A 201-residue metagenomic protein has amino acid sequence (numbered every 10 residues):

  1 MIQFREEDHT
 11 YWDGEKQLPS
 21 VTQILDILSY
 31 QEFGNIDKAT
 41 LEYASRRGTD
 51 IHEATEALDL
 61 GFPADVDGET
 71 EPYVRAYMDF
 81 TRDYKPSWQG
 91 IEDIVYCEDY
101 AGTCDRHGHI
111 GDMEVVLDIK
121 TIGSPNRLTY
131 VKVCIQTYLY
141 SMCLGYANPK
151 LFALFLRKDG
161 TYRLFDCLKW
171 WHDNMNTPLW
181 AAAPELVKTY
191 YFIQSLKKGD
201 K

Functional and structural regions predicted by a protein language model:
M1-T103: Metal-dependent nuclease catalytic cores that hydrolyze phosphodiester bonds in DNA/RNA, characterized by
Q89-L196: Mg2+/Mn2+-dependent nuclease catalytic core
